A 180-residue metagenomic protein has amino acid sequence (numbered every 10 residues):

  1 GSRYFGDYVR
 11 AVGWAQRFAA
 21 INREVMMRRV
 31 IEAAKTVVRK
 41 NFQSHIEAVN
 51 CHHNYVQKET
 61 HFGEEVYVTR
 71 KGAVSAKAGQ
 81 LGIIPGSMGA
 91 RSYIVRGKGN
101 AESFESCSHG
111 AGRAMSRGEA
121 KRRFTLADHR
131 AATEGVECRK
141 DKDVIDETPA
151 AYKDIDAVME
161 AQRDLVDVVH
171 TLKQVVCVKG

Functional and structural regions predicted by a protein language model:
G1-G180: Domain-length cofactor-binding catalytic modules of enzymes
